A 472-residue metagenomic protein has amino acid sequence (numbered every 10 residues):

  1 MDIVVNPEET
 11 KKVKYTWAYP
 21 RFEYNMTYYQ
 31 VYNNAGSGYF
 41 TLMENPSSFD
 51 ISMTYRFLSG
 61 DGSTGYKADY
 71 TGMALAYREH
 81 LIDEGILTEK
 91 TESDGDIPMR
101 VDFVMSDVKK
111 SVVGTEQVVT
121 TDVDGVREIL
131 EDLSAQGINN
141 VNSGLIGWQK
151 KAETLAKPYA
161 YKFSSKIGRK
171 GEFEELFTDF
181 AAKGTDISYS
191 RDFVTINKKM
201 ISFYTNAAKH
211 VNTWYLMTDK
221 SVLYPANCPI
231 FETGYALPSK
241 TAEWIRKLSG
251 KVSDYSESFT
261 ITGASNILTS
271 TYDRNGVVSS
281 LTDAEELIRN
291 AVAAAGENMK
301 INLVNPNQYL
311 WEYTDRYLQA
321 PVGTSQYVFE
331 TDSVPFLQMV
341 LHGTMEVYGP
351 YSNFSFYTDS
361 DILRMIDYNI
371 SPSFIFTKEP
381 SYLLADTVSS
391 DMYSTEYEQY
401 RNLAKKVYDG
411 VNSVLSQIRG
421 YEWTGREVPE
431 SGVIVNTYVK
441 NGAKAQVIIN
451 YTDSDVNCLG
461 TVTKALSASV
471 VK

Functional and structural regions predicted by a protein language model:
M1-E116, R127-Q136, N140: Carbohydrate-recognition beta-sandwich/jelly-roll modules in extracellular/periplasmic carbohydrate-active proteins
D2-Y19, F193-S256, S265-K472: Active-site-proximal substrate-binding groove within the catalytic cores of carbohydrate-active enzymes
G62, Y66, T115-V118, D122 (+2 more regions): Generic alpha-helical structural element
D69-L81, D122-D132, G234-T260: An active-site-proximal structural segment forming one wall of the substrate-binding cleft that immediately precedes
E84-T88, N140, I187, P372-S373 (+2 more regions): Short secondary-structure junctions and interdomain/linker hinges
E92-D179, K183-K240: Aromatic-lined carbohydrate-binding/catalytic grooves of carbohydrate-active enzymes
D132-I138, F173-I187, K247-E257, N290-I301: A structural motif corresponding to the C-terminal end of an alpha-helix and its immediate exit/capping segment
S143-L145, Y189, I261-A264, L303: Conserved beta-strand positions
